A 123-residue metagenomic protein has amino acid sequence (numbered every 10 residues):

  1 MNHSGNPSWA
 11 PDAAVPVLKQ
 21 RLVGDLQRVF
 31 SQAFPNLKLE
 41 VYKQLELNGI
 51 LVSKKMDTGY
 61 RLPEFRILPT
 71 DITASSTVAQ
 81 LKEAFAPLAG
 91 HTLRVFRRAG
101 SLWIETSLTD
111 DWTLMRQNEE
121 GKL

Functional and structural regions predicted by a protein language model:
M1-W9, A13: Long, low-complexity intrinsically disordered regions enriched in Ser/Thr, Asp/Glu, Pro/Gly
A10-V17, Q27, F65-I72: Short, recurring structural edge motifs at helix starts
L18-K38, T73-T92: Extracellular/lumenal glycan-associated surfaces
V23-K55, L62: Charged, low-complexity intrinsically disordered regulatory segments in eukaryotic signaling
V52-R97, L102-W112, R116-K122: Short, solvent-exposed interaction modules
